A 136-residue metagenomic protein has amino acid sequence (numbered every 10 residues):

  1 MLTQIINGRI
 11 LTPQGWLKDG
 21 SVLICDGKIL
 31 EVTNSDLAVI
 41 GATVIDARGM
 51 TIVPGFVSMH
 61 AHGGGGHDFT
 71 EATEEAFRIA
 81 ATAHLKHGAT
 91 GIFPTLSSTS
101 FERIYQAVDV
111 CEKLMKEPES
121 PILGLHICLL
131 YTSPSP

Functional and structural regions predicted by a protein language model:
M1-A38: N-terminal metal-binding scaffold of metallo-dependent hydrolase/deaminase domains
T3-I5, A38-E74, R78, T82: Replace "His-x-His-based motif
V57-M59, I92-P94, L123-L125: Hydrophobic faces of well-ordered beta-strands that scaffold small-molecule active sites in alpha/beta enzyme cores
G63-A76, A89-A107: Divalent metal-binding segments
A81, V108-E112: Generic structural signal for well-ordered alpha-helices, preferentially at hydrophobic/aromatic core positions
M115-S120: Short helix-capping segments at alpha-helix termini
Y131-P136: Conserved small/polar residues in nucleotide/adenosyl-binding loops
